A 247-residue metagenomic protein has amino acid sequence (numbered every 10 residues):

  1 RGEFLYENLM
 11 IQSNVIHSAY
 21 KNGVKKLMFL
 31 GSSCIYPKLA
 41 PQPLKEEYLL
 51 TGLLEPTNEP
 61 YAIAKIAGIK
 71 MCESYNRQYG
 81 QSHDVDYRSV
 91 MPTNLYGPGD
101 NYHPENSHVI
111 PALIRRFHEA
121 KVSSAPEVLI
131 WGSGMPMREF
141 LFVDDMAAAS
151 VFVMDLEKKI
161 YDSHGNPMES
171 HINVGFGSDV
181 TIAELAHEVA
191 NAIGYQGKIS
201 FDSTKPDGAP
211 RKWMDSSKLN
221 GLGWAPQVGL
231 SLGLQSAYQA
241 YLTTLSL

Functional and structural regions predicted by a protein language model:
G2, T57-Y61, T93-H108, G132-D145 (+2 more regions): Glycine-rich "substrate-gating" loop/helix at the edge of Rossmann-like oxidoreductase active sites
F4, P43-K45, Y96, Y102 (+2 more regions): Short clusters of hydrophobic/aromatic residues that line enzyme substrate/ligand-binding pockets
Y6, M10-P60, R88: Conserved Rossmann-fold NAD(P)-dependent oxidoreductase catalytic core, especially the SDR/UDP-sugar
L9-H17, K70, P111, D144-V151: Conserved active-site region of classical short-chain dehydrogenase/reductase
N14-H17, K38, P56-T93, A112-S124: Active-site Tyr-X1-5-Lys
K38-A40, P98-N101, K218: Short beta-loop-alpha junction of Rossmann-like oxidoreductase domains
E119-L247: C-terminal substrate-binding subdomain of Rossmann-fold SDR/epimerase-dehydratase oxidoreductases
